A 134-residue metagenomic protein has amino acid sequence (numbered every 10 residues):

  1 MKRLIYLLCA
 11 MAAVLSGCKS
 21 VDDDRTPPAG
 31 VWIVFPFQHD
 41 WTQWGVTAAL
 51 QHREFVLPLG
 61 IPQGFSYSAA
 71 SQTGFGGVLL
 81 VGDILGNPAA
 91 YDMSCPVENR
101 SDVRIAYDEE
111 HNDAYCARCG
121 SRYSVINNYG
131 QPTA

Functional and structural regions predicted by a protein language model:
K2-L8: Sec-dependent signal peptide recognition, specifically the positively charged N-region followed immediately by
A12, A89, E110-D113: Processing junctions and N-termini across compartments
V14-G17: C-terminal motif of bacterial Sec signal peptides marking the signal peptidase cleavage site
V21-D108, S124-Y129: N-terminal pre-ligand scaffold of iron-sulfur
H111-S121: Cysteine-rich micro-motifs
G130-A134: Short, intrinsically disordered, charge-balanced linker/junction segments flanking boundaries in proteins
